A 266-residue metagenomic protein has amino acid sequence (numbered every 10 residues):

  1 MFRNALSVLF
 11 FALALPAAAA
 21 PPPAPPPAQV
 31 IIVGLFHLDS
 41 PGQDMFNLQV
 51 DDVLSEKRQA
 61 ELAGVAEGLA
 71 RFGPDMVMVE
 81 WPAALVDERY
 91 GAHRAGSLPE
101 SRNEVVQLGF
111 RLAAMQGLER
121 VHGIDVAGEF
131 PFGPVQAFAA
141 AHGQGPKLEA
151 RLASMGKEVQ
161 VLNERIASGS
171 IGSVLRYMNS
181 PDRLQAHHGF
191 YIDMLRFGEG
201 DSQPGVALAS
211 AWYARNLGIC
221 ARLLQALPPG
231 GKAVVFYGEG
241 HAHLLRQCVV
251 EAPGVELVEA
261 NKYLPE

Functional and structural regions predicted by a protein language model:
A5-P16: Bacterial N-terminal signal peptides
A19-P26: Cleaved targeting-peptide boundary
F36-Q59: Acidic/histidine-rich helix-loop elements that form or flank divalent-metal/phosphate-binding sites at the catalytic
H37-D39, A83-V86, A127-F130, G240-A242: Solvent-exposed loop/turn segments at secondary-structure junctions within structured extracellular/periplasmic domains
D51-A66, A95-L98: N-terminal post-signal-peptidase region of extra-cytosolic proteins
G73-V79: Proline-aspartate-enriched helix->loop->beta-strand connector
L85, Y90-P228, C248: Hydrophobic, often amphipathic alpha-helical segments used for membrane interaction and targeting
A209-E266: A cross-kingdom marker for long, charged
